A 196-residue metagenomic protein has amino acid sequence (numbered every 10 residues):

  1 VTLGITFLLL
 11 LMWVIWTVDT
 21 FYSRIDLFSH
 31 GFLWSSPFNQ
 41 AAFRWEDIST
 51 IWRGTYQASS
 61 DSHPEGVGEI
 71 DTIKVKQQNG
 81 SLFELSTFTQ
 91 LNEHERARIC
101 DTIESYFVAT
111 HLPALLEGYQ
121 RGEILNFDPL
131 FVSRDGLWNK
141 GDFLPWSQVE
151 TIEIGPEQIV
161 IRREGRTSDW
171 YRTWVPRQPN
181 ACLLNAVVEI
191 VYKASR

Functional and structural regions predicted by a protein language model:
V1-R24: Alpha-helical transmembrane spans
T2-L3, I99-I103, D135-G141: Short charge-dense sequence patches
I15-T17, Y22, H63-E65, F127 (+1 more regions): Generic marker of residues within folded, mature protein domains
V18, W34, T89, D135 (+1 more regions): Residues at structural and domain junctions
R24, T72, P129: A residue-level signal for beta-strand positions that form part of recognition/binding surfaces within mature
L27-F28: Eukaryotic non-catalytic protein-interaction modules, chiefly N-terminal intrinsically disordered
G31-Y56, L125-Q158, E164-G165: Phosphoinositide-binding peripheral membrane targeting modules
T50-R121, S147-R196: Acidic, Ser/Thr- and proline-rich intrinsically disordered linker/docking segments of eukaryotic scaffolds
